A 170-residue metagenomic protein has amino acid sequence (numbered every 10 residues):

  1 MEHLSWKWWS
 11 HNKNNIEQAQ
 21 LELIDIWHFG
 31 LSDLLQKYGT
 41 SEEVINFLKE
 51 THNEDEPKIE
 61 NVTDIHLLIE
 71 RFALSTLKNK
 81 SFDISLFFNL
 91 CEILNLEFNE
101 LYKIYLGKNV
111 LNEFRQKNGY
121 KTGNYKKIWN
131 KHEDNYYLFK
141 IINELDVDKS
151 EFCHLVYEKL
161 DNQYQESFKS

Functional and structural regions predicted by a protein language model:
M1-S170: Flexible "arm" and connector segments at domain edges
